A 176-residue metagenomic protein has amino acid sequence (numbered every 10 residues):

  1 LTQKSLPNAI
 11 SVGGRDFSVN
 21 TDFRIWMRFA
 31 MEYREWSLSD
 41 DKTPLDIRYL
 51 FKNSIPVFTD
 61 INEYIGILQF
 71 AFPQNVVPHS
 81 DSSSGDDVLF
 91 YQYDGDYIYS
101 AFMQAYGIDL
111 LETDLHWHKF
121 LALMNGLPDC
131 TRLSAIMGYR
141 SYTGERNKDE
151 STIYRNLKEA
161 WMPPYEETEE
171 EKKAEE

Functional and structural regions predicted by a protein language model:
L1-S18, R24, R34, K42-E176: Charged interaction scaffolds used for protein-protein
